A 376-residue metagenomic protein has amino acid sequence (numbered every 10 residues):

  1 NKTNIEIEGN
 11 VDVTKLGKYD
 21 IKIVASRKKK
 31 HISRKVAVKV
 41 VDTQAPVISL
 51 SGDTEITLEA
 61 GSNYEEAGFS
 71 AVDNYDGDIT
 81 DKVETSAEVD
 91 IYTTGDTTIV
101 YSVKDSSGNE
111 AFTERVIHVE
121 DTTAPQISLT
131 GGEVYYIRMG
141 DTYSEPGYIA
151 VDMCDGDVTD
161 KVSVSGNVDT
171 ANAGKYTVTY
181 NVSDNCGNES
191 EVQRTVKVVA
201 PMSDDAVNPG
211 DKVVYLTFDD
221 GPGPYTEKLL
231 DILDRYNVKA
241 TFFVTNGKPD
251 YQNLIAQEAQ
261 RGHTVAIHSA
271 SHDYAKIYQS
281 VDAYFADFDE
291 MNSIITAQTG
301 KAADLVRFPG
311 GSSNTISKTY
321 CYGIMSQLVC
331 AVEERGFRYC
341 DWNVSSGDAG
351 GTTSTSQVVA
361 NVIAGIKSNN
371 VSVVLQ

Functional and structural regions predicted by a protein language model:
N1, Q44-D76, A124-D155: Solvent-exposed, low-complexity, repeat-rich "mucin-like" stalks and linkers
K2-R27, I32-V38, G77-I117, D155-V198: Serine/threonine-rich, repeat-prone extracellular segments and beta-strand-based repeat modules of secreted/surface
K39-V47, V119-Q126, V198-S203: Extracellular interdomain linker/stem segments of modular secreted and single-pass surface proteins
D90, G310-N314: Short, internal active-site loops enriched in acidic
V199-F308: Active-site beta->alpha N-cap acidic-glycine motif
V213-V214, N370-V373: Residue-level preference for the first positions of well-ordered beta-strands
D273-T299, I316-V371: Alpha-helical scaffold elements lining the catalytic groove of polysaccharide deacetylases
